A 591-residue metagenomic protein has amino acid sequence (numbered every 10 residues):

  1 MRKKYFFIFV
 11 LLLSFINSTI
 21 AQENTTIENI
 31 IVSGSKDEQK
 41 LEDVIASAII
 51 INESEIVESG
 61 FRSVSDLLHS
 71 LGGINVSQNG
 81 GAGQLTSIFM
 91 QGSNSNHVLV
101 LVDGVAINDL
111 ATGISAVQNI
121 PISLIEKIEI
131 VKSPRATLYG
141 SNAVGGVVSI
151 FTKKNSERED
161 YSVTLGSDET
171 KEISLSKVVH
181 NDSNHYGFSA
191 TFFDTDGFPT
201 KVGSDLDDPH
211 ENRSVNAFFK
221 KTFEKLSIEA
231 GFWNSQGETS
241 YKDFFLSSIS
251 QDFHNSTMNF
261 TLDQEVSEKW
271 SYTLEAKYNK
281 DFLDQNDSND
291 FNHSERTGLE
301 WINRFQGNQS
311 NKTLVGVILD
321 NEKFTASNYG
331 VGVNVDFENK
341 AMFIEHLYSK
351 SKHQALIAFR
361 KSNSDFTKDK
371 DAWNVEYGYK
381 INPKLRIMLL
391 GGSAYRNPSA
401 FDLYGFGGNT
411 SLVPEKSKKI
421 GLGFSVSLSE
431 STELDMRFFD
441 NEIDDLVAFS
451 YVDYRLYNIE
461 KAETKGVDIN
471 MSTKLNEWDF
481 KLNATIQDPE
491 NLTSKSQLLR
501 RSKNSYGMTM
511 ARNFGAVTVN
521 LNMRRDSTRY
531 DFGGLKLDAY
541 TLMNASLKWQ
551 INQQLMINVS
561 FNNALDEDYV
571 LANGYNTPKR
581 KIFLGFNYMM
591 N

Functional and structural regions predicted by a protein language model:
N29-E55, S87: N-terminal periplasmic "start-of-domain" segments of outer-membrane beta-barrel proteins
V64-L67, Q84-F89, A116-P121, I130 (+3 more regions): N-terminal periplasmic accessory domains that precede and gate Gram-negative outer-membrane beta-barrel machines
S65, H69-A106, E126: Extracytoplasmic beta-strand/coil segments of soluble accessory domains associated with Gram-negative outer-membrane
V105-K132: Short acidic/polar hinge/loop motifs at secondary-structure boundaries that mediate gating or recognition
T137, S149, E157-R158, S176-F253 (+1 more regions): Periplasmic-side early beta-strands and strand-to-turn transitions of outer-membrane beta-barrels
K220-G237, D252-K380, T432-F439, M471-K474 (+1 more regions): Face-selective signature of the C-terminal outer-membrane beta-barrel domain
L246-E265, D365-K368, K380, K384-R386 (+4 more regions): Outer-membrane beta-barrel signature, preferentially recognizing the C-terminal barrel domain of Gram-negative
Q309, S349-Q354, D440-E442, N458-G533 (+4 more regions): Gram-negative outer-membrane beta-barrel transporters
